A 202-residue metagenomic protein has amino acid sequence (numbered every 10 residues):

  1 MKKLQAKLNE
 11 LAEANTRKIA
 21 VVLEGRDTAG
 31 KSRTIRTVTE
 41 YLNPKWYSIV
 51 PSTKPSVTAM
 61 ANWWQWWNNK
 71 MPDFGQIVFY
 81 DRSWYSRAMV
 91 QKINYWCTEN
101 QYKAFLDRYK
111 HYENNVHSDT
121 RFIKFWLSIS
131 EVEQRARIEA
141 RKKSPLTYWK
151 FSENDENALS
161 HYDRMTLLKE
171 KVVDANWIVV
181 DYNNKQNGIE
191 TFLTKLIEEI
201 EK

Functional and structural regions predicted by a protein language model:
M1-I19: Extreme N-terminal, non-catalytic leader segments that precede Walker-type/kinase nucleotide-binding cores
V21-G25, T120-S130, S152-E156, D174-T191: Phosphate-binding beta-loop-alpha motif at adenosine-nucleotide cofactor sites
K31: Conserved lysine of the Walker
T34-I35: Post-Walker A alpha-helix
K45-L106: Conserved nucleotide-sensing/catalytic segment adjacent to the nucleotide-binding pocket in NTP-handling enzymes
P55-T58, S83-S86, S128-R135, N183-N187: Conserved nucleotide-binding/hydrolysis micro-motifs of P-loop NTPases
K92-D107, H117-T166: A glycine- and Lys/Arg-enriched "phosphate-lid" helix/loop adjacent to the NTP-binding pocket of small-molecule kinases
K143-S144, T166-K202: NTP-dependent small-molecule kinase module
